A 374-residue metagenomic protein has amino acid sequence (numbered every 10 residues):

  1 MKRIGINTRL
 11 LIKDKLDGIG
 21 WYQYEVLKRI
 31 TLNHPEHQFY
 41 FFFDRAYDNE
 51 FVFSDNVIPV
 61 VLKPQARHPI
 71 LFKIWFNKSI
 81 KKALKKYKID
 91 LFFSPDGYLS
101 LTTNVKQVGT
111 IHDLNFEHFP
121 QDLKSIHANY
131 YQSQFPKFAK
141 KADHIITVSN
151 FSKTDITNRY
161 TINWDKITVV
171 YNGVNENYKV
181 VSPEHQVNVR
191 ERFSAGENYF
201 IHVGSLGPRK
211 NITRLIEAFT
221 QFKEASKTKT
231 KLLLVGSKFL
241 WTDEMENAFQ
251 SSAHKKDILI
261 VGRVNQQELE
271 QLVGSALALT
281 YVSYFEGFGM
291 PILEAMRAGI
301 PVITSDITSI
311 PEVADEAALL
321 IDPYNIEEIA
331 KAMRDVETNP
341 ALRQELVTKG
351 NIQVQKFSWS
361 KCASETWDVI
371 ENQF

Functional and structural regions predicted by a protein language model:
M1-F374: Carbohydrate transferase catalytic cores enriched for Leloir-type hexosyltransferases
